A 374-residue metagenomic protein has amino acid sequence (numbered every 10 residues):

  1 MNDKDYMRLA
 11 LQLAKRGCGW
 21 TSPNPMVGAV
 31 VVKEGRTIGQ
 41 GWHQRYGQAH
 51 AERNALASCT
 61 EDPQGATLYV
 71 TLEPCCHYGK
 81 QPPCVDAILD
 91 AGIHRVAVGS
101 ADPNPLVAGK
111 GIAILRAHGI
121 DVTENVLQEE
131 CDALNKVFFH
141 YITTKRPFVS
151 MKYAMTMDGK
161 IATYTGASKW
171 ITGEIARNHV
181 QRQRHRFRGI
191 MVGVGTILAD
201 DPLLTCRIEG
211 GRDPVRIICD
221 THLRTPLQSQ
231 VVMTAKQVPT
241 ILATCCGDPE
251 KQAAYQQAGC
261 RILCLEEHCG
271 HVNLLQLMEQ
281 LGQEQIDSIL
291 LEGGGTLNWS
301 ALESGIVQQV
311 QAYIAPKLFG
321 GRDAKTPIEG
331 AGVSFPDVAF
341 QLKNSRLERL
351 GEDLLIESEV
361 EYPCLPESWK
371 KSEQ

Functional and structural regions predicted by a protein language model:
N2-R8, L13-G17, S22-N24, P63 (+3 more regions): Enzymes that bind and transform nitrogen-containing heteroaromatic metabolites
R8, Q12-K15, G39, H50-R53 (+4 more regions): A broad detector of short, well-ordered amphipathic alpha-helices that serve as recognition/interaction surfaces
G19-P23, I112, V126-A154: Proteins enriched for Cys/Gly/acidic motifs involved in redox and nucleic-acid/cofactor modification
G28: Helix-turn-helix
V31-E130, V215, I241, C246-D248 (+1 more regions): Zn2+-dependent cytidine deaminase-like catalytic core
A51, F138-F139, A301, Y313: Aromatic-residue hotspot detector
C59, R116-A117, I142-T144, Q309 (+1 more regions): Short alpha-helix boundary/capping motifs
P105-L106, D132, N298, G320: Generic structural signal for helix capping and beta-alpha/helix-loop junctions
